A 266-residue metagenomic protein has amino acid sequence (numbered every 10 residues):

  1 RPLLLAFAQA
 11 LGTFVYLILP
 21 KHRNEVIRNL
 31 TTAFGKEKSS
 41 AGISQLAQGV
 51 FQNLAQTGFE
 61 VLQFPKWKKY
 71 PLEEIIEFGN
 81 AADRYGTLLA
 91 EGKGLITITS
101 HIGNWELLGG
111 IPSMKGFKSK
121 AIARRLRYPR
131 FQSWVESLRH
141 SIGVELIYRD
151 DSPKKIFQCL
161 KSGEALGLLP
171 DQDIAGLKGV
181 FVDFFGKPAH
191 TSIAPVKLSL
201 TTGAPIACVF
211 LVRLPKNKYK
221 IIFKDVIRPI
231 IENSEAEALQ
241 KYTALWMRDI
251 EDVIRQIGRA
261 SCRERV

Functional and structural regions predicted by a protein language model:
R1-T99, S137, G143: Membrane-anchoring hydrophobic helices of lipid-metabolizing enzymes
I18, K36, S44-Q48, T87-E91 (+2 more regions): Non-catalytic C-terminal accessory region of glycerolipid acyltransferases and related lyso-lipid remodeling enzymes
R23, R125-P129, P188-S192: Active-site metal-coordination segments of metallo-dependent hydrolases
V26, V50, L108, W134-V135 (+2 more regions): Hydrophobic alpha-helical segments typical of transmembrane helices and their membrane-interface/capping positions
I75-F78, Y128, L146-R149, P188-A189 (+1 more regions): A conditional alpha-helix N-cap/helix-loop micro-motif detector
E91-D150, D173-V180: Catalytic core of membrane glycerolipid acyltransferases/transacylases, capturing the structured, soluble-facing
